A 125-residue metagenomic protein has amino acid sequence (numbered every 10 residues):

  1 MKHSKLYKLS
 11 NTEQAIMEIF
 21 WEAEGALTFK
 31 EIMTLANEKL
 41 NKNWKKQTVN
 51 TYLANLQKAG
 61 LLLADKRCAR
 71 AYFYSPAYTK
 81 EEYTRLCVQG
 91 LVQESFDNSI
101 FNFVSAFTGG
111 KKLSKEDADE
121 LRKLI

Functional and structural regions predicted by a protein language model:
M1-I19, A23: Short alpha-helical segments that sit at the start of domains
L9, R67-L86: Short, cationic-aromatic polyanion-contact patches
A26-A36: Short acidic, hydrophobic short linear motifs in intrinsically disordered regions
T34-W44: Short helix-coil junctions and helix-kink-helix linkers
N50-A54: Short, hydrophobic-biased segments on the C-terminal half of alpha helices that form "recognition helices"
G60: Glycine-centered, phosphate/nucleic-acid-interacting loop/turn motifs that mediate DNA/RNA or nucleotide
A64: Short beta-strand "wing" residues that participate in macromolecule-binding interfaces
L86-I125: Amphipathic alpha-helical dimerization/coiled-coil segments that flank or bridge DNA-binding/regulatory modules
